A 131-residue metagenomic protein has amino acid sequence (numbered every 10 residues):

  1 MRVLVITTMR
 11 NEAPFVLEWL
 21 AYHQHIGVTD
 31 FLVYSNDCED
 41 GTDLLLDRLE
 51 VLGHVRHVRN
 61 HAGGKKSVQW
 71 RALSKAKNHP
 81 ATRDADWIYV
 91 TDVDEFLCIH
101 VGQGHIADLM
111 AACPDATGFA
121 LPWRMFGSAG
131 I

Functional and structural regions predicted by a protein language model:
M1-Q24: N-proximal low-complexity "stem/linker" segments adjacent to membrane-targeting elements
T7, Y34-T42: Ser/Thr-glycine-rich phosphate-binding loops at phosphate-binding pockets of nucleotides, nucleotide cofactors
T29, D86, T117: Short acidic/polar active-site loop segments enriched in Thr and Asp
T29-D37, V58-A62: Short beta-strand/loop segment that forms part of the nucleotide-sugar
N36, D92-D94: Short acidic donor-binding/metal-coordinating loop in glycosyltransferase active sites
G41, L97-I99, G127-I131: Short catalytic/ligand-binding loop motif for oxyanion handling, primarily in non-cytosolic enzymes, centered on
G41-I88, C98: Active-site-proximal specificity loops/subdomain of glycosyltransferases
H100-G127: Conserved donor-nucleotide/metal-binding helix-loop-beta segment in metal-dependent transferases, i.e., the alpha-helix
